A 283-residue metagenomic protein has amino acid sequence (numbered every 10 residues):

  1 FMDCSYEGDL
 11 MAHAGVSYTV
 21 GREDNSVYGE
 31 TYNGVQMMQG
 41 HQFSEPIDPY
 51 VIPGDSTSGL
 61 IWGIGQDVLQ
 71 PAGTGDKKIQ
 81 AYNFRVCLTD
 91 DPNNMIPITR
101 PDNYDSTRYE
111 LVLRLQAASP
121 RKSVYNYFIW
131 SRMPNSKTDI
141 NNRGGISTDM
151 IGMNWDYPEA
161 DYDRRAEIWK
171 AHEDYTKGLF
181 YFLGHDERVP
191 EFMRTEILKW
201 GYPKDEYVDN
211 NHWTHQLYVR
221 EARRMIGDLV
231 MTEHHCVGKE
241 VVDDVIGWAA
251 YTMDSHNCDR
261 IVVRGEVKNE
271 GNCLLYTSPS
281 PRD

Functional and structural regions predicted by a protein language model:
C4-S278: Flavin (FAD/FMN)-binding glycine-rich loop and adjacent Rossmann-like elements that form
P279-D283: A short, hydrophobic C-terminal helix/tail in secreted or cell-surface proteins
